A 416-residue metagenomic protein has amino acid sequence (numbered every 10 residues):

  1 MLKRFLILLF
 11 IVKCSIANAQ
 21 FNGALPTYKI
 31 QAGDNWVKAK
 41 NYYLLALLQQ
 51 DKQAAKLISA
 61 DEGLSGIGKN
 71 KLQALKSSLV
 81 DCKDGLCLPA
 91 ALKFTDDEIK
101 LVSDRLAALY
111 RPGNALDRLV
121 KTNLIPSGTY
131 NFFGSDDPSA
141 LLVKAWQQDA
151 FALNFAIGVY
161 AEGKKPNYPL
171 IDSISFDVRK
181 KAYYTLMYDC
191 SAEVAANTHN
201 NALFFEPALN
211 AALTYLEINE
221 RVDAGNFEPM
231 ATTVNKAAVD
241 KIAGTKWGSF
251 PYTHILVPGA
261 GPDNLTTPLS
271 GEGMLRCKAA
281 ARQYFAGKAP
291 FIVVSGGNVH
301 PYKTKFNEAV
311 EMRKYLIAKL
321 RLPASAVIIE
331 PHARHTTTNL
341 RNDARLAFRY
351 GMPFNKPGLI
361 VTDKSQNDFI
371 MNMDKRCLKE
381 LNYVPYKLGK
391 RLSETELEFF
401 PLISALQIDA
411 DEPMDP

Functional and structural regions predicted by a protein language model:
M1-Q20: Bacterial Sec-dependent N-terminal signal peptides
Q20-P416: A structural signal for short, hydrophobic/glycine-enriched beta-strand patches
